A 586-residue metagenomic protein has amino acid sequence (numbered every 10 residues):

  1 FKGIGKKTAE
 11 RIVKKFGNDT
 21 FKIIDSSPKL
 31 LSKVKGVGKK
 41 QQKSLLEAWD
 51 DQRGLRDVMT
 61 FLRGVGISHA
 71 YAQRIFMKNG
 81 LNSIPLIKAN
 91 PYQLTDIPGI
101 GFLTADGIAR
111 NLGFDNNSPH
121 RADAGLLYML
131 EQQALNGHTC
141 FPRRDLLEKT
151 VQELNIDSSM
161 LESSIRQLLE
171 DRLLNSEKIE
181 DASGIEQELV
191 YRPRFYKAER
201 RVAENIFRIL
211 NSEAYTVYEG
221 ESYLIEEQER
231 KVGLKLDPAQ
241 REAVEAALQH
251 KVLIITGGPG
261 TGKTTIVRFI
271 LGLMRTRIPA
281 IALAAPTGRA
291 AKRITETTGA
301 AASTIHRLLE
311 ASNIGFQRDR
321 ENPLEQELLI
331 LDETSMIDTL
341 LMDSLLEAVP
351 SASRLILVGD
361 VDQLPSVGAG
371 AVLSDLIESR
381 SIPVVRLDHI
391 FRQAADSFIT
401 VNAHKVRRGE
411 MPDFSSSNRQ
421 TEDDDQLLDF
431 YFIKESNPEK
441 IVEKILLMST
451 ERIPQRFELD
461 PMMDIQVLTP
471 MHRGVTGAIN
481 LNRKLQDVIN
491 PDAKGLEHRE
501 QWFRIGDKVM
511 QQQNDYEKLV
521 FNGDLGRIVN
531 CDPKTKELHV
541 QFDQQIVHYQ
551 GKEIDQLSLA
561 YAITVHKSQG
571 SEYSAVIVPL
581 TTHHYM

Functional and structural regions predicted by a protein language model:
F1-E188, N205-I206, E245, V252-T256 (+2 more regions): Accessory alpha-helical DNA-binding modules that contact the DNA backbone or grooves
G5, G38, G101, L146 (+10 more regions): Residue-level signature of catalytic and energy-coupling elements of molecular machines, predominantly ATP/GTP-dependent
I12, I97, R194, K235-L236 (+15 more regions): Replace "in large, NTP-powered and nucleic-acid-processing enzymes" with "in large, NTP-powered factors and other
R56-T60, L126, E213-E229, Q317 (+2 more regions): Long, charged amphipathic helices and adjacent flexible linkers at domain junctions
R63, E131-Q132, D171-E242: Pre-P-loop entry segment of helicase/translocase ATPase cores
C140, R241-V244, H250-Q420: ASCE P-loop NTPase helicase motor core
V232, D338, N482-M586: Conserved nucleotide-binding/hydrolysis modules and their immediate coupling elements across P-loop/ASCE NTPase motors
V361-V509, D515-K518, V529: Conserved helicase motor core of P-loop NTPases
